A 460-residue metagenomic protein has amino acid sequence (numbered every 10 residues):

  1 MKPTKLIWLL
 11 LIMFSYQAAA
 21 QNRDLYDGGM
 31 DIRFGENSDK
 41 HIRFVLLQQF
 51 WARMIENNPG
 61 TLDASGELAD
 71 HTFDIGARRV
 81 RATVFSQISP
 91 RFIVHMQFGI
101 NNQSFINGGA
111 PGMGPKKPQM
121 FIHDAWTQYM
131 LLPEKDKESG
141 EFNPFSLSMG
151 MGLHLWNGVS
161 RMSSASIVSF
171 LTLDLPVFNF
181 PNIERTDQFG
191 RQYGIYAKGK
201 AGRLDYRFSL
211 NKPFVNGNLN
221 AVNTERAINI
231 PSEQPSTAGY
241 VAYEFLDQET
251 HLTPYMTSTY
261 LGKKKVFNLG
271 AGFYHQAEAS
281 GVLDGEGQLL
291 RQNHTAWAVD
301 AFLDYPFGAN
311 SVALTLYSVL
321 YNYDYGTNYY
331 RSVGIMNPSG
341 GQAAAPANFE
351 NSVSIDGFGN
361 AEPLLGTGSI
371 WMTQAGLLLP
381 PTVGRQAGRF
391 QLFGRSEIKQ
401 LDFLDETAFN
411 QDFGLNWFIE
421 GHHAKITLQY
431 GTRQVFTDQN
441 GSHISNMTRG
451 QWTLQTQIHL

Functional and structural regions predicted by a protein language model:
M1-N22: Bacterial Sec-dependent N-terminal signal peptides
A20-D27, P59: Cleaved targeting-peptide boundary
D27-G28, D63-L68, G109-A110, P176-P181 (+5 more regions): Extracytoplasmic loops and strand-loop junctions of Gram-negative outer membrane beta-barrel proteins
G28, D39-I42, Q234, Y243-L246 (+4 more regions): Detector for outer-membrane/organellar transmembrane beta-barrel domains, recognizing the amphipathic beta-strand
M30-N57, A69-N216, E233-E249, N322 (+4 more regions): Outer membrane beta-barrel
E56-D63, I106-G112, P118-M120, M162-V168 (+6 more regions): Outer-membrane beta-barrel translocator domains and adjoining extracellular loop/strand segments of Gram-negative
E225-N229, H422-H459: Predominantly the C-terminal beta-signal and adjacent terminal strand-loop region of outer-membrane beta-barrel
A408-I426: C-terminal structured "cap/appendage" subdomains that terminate the fold
